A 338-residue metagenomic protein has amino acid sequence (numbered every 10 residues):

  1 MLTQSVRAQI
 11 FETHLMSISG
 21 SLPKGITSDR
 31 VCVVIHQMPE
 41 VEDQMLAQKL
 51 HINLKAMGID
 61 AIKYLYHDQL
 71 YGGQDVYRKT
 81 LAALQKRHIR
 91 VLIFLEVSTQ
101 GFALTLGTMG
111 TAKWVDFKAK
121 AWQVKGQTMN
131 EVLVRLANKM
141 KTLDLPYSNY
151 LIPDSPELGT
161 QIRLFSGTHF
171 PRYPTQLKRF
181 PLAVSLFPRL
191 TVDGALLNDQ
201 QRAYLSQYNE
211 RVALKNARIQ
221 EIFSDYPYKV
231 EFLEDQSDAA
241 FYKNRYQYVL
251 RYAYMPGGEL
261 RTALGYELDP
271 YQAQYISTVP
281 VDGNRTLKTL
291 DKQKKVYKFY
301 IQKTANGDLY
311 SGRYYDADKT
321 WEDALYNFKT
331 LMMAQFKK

Functional and structural regions predicted by a protein language model:
M1-H14: Bacterial Sec-dependent N-terminal signal peptides
F11-K338: Short beta-strand and adjacent turn/loop elements
